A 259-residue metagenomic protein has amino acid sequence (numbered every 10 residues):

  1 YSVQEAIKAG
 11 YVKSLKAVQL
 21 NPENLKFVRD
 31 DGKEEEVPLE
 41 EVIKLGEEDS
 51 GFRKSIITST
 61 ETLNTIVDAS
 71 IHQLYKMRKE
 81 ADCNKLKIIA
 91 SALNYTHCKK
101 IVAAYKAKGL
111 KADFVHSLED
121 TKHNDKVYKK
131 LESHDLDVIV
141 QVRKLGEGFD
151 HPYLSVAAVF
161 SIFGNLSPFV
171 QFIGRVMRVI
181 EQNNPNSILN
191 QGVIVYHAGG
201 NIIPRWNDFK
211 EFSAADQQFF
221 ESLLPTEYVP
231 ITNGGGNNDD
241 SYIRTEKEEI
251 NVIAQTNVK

Functional and structural regions predicted by a protein language model:
Y1-C83: Interdomain helical connector at the RecA1-RecA2 junction of SF1/SF2 helicase-like NTPases
E5-G10, K106, P185-I188: Short, conserved catalytic or adaptor-binding loops enriched in Gly and charged residues
L15-K16, L25-D30, K99-K100, P168 (+1 more regions): Short helix/loop capping segments that flank catalytic or ligand/cofactor-binding pockets
V18-E23, L93, H197-G199, Q255: Structured loops at beta-to-helix junctions and adjacent beta-edge loops in soluble globular domains
K33, A103-A104, F172-I173: "Short basic amphipathic alpha-helical interaction patches in structured regions
E47-Q141, F163: Conserved C-terminal RecA-like helicase domain
I56-T58, T62, A198-K259: Long, largely alpha-helical accessory region at the distal end of helicase-like NTP-driven motors
K111, H116-P225: Conserved RecA-like P-loop NTPase helicase motor core
